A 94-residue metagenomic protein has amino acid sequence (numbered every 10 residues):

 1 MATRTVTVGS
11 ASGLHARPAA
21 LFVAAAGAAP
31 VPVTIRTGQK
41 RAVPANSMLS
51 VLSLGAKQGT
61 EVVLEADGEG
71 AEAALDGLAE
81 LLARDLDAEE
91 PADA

Functional and structural regions predicted by a protein language model:
M1-T5, E61: Intrinsic-disorder/low-complexity, polar/charged segments enriched in Ser/Thr/Lys/Arg/Asp/Glu/Gln
A2, H15, A29, E80-L86: Broad hydrophobic/π-residue packing in well-ordered secondary structure
T7-Q58, E72: Compact, glycine-rich, soluble single-domain proteins
K57-A94: C-terminal structural segments of small proteins and small subunits
